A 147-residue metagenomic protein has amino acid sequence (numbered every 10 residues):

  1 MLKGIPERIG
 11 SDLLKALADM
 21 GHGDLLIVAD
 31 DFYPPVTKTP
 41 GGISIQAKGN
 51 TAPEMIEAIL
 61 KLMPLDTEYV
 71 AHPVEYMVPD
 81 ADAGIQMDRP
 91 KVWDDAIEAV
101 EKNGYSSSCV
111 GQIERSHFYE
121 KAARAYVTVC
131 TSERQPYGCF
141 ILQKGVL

Functional and structural regions predicted by a protein language model:
M1, I5, I9-L13, T51-M55 (+5 more regions): General structural feature for long, well-ordered alpha-helical segments within catalytic domains of soluble enzymes
M1-K48: Long, hydrophobic N-terminal alpha-helical segment
K3, D24-I27, G42-I43, T67-M77 (+3 more regions): Structural motif
P6, G10, L14, A18-H22 (+3 more regions): Generic secondary-structure signature for well-ordered alpha-helical cores
D24, D30, T39-M63, Y69 (+2 more regions): Conserved mixed alpha/beta catalytic, RNA-binding, or beta-rich assembly cores of soluble enzyme, regulatory
I43-A47, Y76-R89: Short, glycine/charged-rich beta-strand-loop motifs at protein surfaces that mediate ligand recognition and catalysis
A58-G84: Active-site pocket-lining segment
A81-L147: Glycine-rich, aromatic-bearing surface loops/beta-hairpins
